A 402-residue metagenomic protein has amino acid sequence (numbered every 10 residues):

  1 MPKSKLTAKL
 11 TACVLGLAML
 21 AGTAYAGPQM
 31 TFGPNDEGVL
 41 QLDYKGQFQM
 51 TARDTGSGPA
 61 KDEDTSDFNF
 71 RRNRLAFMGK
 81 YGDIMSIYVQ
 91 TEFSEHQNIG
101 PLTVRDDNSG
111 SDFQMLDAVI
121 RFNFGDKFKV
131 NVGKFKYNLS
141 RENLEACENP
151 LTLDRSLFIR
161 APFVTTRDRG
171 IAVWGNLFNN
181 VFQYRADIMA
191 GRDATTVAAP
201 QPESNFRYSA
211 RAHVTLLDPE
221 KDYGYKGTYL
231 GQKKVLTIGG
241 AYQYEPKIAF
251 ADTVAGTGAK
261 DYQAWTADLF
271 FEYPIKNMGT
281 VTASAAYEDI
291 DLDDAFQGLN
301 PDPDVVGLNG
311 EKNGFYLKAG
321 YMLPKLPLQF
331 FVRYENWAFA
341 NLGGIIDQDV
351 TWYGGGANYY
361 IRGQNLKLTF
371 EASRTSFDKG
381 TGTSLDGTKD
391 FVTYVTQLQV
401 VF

Functional and structural regions predicted by a protein language model:
M1-G27: Cleavable N-terminal export/targeting peptides
P28-A194, Q201-E220, K226-G227, G231 (+4 more regions): Outer membrane beta-barrel
N35, E203, K221-L342, D347 (+2 more regions): Detector for outer-membrane/organellar transmembrane beta-barrel domains, recognizing the amphipathic beta-strand
L177-N179, K276, L323-K325, I361-G363 (+1 more regions): A generic beta-sheet turn/junction motif
Y208-P219, K389-F402: Outer-membrane beta-barrel "beta-signal"
G344-I346, G382-G387: Short proline/glycine-enriched turn/loop segments at secondary-structure junctions
G356-E371: C-terminal closing repeat unit and adjoining cap/tail of repeat-based domains
T369-E371, T375, V395: C-terminal "closing" transmembrane helix and its immediate cytosolic amphipathic cap in multi-pass membrane proteins
